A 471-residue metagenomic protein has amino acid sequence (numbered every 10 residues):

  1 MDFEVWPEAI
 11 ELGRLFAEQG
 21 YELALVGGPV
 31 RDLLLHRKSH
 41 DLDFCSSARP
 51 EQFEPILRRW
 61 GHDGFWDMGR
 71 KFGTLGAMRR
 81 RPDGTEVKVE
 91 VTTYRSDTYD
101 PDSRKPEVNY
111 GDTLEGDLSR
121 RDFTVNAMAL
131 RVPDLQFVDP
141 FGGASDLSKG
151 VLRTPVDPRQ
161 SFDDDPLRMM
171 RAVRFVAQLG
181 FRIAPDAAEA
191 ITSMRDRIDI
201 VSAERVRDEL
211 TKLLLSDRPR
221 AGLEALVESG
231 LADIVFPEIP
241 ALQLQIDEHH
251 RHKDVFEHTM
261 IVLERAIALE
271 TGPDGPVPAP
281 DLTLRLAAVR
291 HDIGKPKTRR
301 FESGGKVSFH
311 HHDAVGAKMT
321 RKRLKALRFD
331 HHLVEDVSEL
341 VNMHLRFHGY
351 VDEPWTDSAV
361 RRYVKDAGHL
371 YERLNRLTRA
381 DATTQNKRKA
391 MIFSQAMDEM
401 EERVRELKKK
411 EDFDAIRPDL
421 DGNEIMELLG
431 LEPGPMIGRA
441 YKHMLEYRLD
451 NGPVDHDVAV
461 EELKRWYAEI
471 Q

Functional and structural regions predicted by a protein language model:
M1-Q471: Catalytic cores of the polymerase beta-like nucleotidyltransferase superfamily and closely associated nucleotide
